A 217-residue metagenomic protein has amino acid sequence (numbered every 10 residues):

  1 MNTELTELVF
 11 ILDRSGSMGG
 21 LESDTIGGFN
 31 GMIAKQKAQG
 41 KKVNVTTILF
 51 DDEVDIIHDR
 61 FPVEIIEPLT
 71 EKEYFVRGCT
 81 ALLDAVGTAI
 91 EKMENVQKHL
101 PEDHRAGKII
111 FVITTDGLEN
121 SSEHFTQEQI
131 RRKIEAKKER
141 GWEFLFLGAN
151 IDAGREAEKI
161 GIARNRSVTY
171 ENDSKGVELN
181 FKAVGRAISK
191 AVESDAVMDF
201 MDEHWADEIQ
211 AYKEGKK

Functional and structural regions predicted by a protein language model:
M1-K217: Acidic, low-complexity intrinsically disordered regions
